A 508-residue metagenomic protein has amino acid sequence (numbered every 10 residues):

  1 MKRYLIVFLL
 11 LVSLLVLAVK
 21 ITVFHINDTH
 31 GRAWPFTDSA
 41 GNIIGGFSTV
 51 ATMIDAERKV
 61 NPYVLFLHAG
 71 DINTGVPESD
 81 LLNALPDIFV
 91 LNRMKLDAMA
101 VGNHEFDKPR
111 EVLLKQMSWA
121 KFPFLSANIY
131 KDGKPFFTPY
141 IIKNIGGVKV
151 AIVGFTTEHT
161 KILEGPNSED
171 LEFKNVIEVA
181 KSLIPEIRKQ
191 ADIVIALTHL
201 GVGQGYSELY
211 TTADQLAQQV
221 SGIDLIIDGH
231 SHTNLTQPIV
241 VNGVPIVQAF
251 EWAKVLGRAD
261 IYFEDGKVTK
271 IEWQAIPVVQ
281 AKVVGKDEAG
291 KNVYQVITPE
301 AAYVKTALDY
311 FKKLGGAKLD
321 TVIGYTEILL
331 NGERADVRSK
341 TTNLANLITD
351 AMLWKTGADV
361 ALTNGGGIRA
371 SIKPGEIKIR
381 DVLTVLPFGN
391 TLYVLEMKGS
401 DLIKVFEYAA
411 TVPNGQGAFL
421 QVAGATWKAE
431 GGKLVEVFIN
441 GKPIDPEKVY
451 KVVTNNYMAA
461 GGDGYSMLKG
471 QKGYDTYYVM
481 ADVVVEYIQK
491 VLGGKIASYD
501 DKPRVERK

Functional and structural regions predicted by a protein language model:
M1-Y4: Positively charged n-region of N-terminal signal peptides that target proteins for export
A18-D287, V337-A351, A361, L392 (+4 more regions): Acidic, metal/ion-coordinating pockets
N27-R32, F36, T74-E78, R188 (+5 more regions): Solvent-exposed loop/linker segments at secondary-structure transitions that flank or connect catalytic domains
